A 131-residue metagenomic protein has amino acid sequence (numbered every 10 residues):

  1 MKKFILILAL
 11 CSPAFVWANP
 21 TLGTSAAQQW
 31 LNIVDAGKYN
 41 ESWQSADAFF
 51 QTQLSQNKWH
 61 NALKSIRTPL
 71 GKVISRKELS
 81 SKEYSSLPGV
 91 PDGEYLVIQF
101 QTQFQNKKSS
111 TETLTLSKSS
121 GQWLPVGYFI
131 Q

Functional and structural regions predicted by a protein language model:
M1-F4: Positively charged n-region of N-terminal signal peptides that target proteins for export
L6, F15-K38: Short, low-complexity N-terminal intrinsically disordered segments enriched in polar/charged residues
C11-S12: Repetitive helical segments and hydrophobic/amphipathic motifs
T24-A26, N40-G93: Short solvent-exposed beta->alpha transition segments
S81-Q131: Exposed beta-sheet edge and beta->alpha loop/turn motif
